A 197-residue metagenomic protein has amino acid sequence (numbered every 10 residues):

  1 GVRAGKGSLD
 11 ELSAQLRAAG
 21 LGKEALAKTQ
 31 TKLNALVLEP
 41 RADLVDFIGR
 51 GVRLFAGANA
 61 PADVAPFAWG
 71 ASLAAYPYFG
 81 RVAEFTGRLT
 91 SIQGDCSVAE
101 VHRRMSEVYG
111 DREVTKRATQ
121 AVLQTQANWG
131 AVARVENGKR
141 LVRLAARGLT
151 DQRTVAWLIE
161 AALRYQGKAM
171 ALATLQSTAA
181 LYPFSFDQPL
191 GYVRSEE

Functional and structural regions predicted by a protein language model:
G1, W69-D95, T150-M170: Positively charged, polyanion-binding regions of nucleic-acid-associated proteins
G1-L73, F85, C96: Eukaryotic partner-binding/assembly regions in large regulatory complexes
E11-Q15, K32, R81, F85 (+3 more regions): A general alpha-helix detector
A14-G22, R103-V114, A173-Q188: Short helix-coil junctions and helix-kink-helix linkers
E24-T29, R112-T125, P183-R194: Short amphipathic alpha-helical interaction segments
S91-K139: Basic (Lys/Arg-enriched) interaction patch that binds polyanionic ligands
R134-T150: Accessory beta->alpha helical hairpin/"wing" motif in late/C-terminal subdomains of nucleic-acid enzymes
E197: Conserved small/polar residues in nucleotide/adenosyl-binding loops
